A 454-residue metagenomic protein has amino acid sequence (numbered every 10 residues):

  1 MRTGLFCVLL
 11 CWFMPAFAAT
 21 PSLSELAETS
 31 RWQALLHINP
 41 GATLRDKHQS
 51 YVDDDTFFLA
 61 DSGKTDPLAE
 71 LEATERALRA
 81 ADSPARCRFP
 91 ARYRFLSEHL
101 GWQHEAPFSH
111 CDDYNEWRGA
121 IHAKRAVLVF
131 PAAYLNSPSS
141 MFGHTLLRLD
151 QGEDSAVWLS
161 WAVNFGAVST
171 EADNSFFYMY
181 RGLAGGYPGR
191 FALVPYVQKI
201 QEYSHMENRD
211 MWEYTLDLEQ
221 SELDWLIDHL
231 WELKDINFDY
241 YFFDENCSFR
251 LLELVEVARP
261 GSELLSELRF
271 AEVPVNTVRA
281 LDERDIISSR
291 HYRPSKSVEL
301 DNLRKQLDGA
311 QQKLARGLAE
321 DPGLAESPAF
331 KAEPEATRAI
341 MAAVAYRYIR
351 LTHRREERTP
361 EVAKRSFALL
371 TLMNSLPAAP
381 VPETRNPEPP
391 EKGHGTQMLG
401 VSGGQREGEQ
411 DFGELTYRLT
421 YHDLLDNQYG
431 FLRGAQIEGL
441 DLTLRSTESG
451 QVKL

Functional and structural regions predicted by a protein language model:
M1-G4: Positively charged n-region of N-terminal signal peptides that target proteins for export
F13-P15: N-terminal signal peptide c-region/cleavage motif recognized by signal peptidases
A19-S109, Y214, H229-R406: Activation targets extended, charge/polar-rich intrinsically disordered C-terminal tails
A91-N136, M141-L147: Gly/Pro-rich turn-and-neighbor structural signature
H122-M206, Y417, S446-S449: Glycine-rich catalytic cores of cysteine/serine-nucleophile enzymes that process amide/ester linkages in cell-envelope
F177-S248, A258: N-terminal accessory/precursor segments of enzymes
P387-L454: Transmembrane beta-barrel domains of bacterial outer-membrane proteins
